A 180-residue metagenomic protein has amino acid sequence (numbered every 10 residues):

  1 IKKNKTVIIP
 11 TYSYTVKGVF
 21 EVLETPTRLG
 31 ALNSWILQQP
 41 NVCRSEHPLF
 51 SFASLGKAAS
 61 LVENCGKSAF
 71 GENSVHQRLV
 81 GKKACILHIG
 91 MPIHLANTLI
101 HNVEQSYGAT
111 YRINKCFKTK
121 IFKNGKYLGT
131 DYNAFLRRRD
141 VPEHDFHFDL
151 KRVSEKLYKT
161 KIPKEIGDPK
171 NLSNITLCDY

Functional and structural regions predicted by a protein language model:
I1-Y180: N-terminal and secondary-structure boundary signal
